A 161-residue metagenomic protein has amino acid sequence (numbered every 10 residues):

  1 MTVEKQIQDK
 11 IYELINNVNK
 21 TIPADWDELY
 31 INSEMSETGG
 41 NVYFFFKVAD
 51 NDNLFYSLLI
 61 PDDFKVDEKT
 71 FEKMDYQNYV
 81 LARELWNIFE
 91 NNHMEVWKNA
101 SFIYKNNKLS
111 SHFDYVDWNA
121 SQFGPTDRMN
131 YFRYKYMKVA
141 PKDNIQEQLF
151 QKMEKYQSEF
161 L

Functional and structural regions predicted by a protein language model:
M1-D62: N-terminal "first-domain core" detector
T2-D9, K69, K73-V80, M137-N144 (+1 more regions): Alpha-helix boundary/N-cap detector
N17, T21, I88, Y156-E159: Surface-exposed polar/charged interaction patches
T21-D25, L29, N92, V96 (+1 more regions): Short secondary-structure junctions and interdomain/linker hinges
Y30-N32, N99-I103, S110-H112: A structural signal for short, well-ordered beta-strand segments and their strand-loop junctions that often border
S36-F71, E95, Y104, H112-G124 (+1 more regions): Extended intrinsically disordered, low-complexity coil regions enriched in Ser, Thr, Gly, Ala and often Pro
K73-Y104: Short, internal acidic amphipathic alpha-helical interface segments that mediate docking to partner proteins
L109-L161: Acidic, proline/glycine-rich low-complexity IDRs
